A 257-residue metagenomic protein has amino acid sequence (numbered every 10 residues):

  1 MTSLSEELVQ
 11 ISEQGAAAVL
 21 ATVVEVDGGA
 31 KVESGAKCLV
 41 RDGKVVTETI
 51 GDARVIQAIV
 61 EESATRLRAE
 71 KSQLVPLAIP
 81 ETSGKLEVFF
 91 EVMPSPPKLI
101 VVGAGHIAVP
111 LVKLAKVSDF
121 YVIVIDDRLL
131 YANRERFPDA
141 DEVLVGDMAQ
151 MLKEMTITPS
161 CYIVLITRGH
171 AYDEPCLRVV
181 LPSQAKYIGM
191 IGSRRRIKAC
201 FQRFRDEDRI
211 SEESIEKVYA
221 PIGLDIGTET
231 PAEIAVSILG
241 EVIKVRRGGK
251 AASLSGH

Functional and structural regions predicted by a protein language model:
M1-D127, Y131, E135-F137, D141-L144 (+4 more regions): Segments forming oxygen-rich coordination pockets for charged ligands
D52, D127-L130, D147-M151, I191-R195: Short, acidic/turn-prone active-site loops that include or flank metal/cofactor- and phosphate-binding residues
G105-H106, H170-A171, R195: Residue-level detector of alpha-helix initiation sites
L114, P175-V180: A short acidic, amphipathic alpha-helical/loop segment
I125, Y162, T167, R178-F204: ADP-ribose/adenylate-binding Rossmann-like module
A149-P159: Short amphipathic alpha-helix with an adjacent loop that forms part of the alpha/beta core around
I191-H257: Adenosine-phosphate binding glycine-rich loop
